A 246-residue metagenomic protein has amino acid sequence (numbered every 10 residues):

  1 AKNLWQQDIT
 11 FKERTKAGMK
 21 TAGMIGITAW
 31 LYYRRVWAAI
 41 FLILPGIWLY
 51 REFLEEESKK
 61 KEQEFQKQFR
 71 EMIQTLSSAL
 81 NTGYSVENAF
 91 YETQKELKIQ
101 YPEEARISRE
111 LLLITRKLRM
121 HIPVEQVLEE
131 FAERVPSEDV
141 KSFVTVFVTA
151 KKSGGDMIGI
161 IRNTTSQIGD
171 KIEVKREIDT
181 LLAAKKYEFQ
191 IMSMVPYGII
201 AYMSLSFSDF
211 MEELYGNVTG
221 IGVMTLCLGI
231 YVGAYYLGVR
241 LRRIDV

Functional and structural regions predicted by a protein language model:
A1-Q74, I172-T180, A184-V246: Hydrophobic alpha-helical signal-anchor/transmembrane segments
I40-E133, E138, S142-A150, D156-I158 (+1 more regions): Juxtamembrane/interface alpha-helical elements of multi-pass membrane proteins
L80, L118-R119, K151, I168 (+2 more regions): Hydrophobic residues in alpha-helical segments
G83, H121, G154-G155, G220 (+2 more regions): Glycine-centered flexibility sites
P136-S193: Membrane-associated alpha-helical segments
